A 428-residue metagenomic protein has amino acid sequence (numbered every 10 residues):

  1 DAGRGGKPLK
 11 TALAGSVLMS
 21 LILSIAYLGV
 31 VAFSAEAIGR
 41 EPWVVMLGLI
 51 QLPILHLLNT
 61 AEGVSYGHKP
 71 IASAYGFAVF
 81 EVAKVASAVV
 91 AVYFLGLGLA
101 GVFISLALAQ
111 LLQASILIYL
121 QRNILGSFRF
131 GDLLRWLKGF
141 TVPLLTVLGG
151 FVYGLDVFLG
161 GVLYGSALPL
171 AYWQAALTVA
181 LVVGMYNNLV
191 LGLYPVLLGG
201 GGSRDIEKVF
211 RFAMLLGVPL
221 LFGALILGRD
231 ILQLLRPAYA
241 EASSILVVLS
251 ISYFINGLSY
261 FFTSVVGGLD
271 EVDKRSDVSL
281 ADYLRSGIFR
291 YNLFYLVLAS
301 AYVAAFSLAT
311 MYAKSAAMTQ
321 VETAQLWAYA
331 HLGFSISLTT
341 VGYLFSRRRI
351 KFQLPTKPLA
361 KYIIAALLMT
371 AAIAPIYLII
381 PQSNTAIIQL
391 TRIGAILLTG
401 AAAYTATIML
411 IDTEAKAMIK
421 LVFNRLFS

Functional and structural regions predicted by a protein language model:
D1-R4, Y66, L181-M214, T263-V272: Helix-loop junctions and terminal segments of transmembrane helices in multi-pass membrane transport/translocation
R4-G5, P53-G76, I251-L293, V297 (+2 more regions): Membrane-interface junctions at transmembrane-helix termini in multi-pass inner-membrane proteins
K10-I38, L47, V90, S115 (+3 more regions): Alpha-helical transmembrane segments of multi-pass membrane transport and lipid-handling proteins
S16-L148, G154: Hydrophobic transmembrane helix module of multi-pass membrane transport proteins
P42, L99, R135-G139, L159-L181 (+3 more regions): Interfacial/gating helices of multi-pass transporter permease domains
Y75-N123, L177-A180, L293-Y312, A317-F345 (+1 more regions): Hydrophobic alpha-helical transmembrane segments
F151-V182, G228-A240, T310-K314, L378-I388: Helix-terminus/linker motif at the lipid-water interface of multi-pass membrane proteins
L344-F345, R349-A360, A374-S428: Membrane-proximal transmembrane or re-entrant/amphipathic helices at the cytosolic face
